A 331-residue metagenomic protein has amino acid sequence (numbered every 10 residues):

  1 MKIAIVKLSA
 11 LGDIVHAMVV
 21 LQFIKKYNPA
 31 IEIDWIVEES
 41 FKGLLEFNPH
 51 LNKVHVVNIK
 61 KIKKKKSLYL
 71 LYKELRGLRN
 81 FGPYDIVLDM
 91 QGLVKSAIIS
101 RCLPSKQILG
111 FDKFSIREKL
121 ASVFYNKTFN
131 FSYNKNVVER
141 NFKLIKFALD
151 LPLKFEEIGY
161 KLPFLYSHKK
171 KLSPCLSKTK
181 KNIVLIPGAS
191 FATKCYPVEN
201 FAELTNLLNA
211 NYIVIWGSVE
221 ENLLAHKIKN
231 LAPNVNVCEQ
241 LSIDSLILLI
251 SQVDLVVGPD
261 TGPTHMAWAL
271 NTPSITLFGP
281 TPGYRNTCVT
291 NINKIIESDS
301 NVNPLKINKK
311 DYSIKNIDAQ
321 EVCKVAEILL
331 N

Functional and structural regions predicted by a protein language model:
V6-M18, L44, D89, S190-P197: A short, glycine/small-residue-rich beta-strand->loop->alpha-helix junction that serves as a flexible
L21, E39-L44, L88-P104: An aromatic- and histidine-rich active-site surface loop
E32-S67, V235, N293-N301: Conserved nucleotide-sugar phosphate-binding/catalytic loop shared by glycosyltransferases and other
F47, F111-L120, L231, N236-V237 (+1 more regions): Nucleotide-sugar donor-binding patch of glycosyltransferase catalytic domains
K63-Y84, I98, C102: An amphipathic, basic-hydrophobic alpha-helix
R79-L93, V256: Short N-terminal targeting/anchoring amphipathic segment
S105, D112-T193, V198, N222: Mid-sequence helix-capping/hinge segment at a functional interface
V198-G279: Donor-binding and catalytic core of enzymes assembling or modifying cell-surface/extracellular glycoconjugates
